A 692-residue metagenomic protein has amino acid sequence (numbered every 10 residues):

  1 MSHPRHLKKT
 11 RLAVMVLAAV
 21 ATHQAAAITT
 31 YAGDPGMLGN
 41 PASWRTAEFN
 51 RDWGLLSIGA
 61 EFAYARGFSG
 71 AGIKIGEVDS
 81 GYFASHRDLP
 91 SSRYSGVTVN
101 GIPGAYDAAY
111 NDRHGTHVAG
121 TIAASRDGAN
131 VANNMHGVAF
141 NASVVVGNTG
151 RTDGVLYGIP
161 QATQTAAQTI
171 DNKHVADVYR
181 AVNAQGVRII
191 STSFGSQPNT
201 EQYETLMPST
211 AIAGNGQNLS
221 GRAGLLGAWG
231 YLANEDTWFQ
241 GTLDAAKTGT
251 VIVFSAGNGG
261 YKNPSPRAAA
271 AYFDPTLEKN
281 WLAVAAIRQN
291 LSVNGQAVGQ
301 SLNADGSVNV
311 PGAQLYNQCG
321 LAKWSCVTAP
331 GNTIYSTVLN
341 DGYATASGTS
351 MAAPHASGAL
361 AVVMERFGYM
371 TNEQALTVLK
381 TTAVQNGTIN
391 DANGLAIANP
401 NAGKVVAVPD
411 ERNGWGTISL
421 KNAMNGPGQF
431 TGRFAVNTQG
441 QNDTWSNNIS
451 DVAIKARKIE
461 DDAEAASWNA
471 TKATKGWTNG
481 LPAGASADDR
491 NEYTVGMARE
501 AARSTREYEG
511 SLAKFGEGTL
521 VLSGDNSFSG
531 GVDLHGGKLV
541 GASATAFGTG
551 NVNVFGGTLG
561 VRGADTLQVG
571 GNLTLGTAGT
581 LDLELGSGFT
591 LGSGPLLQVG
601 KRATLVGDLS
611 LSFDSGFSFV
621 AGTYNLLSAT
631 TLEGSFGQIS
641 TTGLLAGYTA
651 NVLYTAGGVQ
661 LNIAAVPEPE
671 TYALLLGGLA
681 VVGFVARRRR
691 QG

Functional and structural regions predicted by a protein language model:
H6-L7, A673-G692: C-terminal cell-surface anchoring/sorting signal
V16, A25-I28, L661-L679: Short, threonine-centered small-residue motifs that mark membrane-proximal processing/anchoring sites and TM-junction
I28-A42, E48-D52, E61-V97, I102-D171 (+6 more regions): Subtilisin-like serine protease catalytic core
T30-Y31, S69-A71, R113, S125 (+3 more regions): Substrate-binding/access-modulating region of protease and related hydrolase catalytic domains
D52, I189-S191, F367-T478: C-terminal subdomain of the subtilisin-like protease fold in secreted/lumenal serine endopeptidases
D79-Y82, A271-E365, Y369: Extracellular S/T/G-rich loop segment that most often corresponds to the catalytic His/Ser-adjacent loop
T121, G147-G150, R188, V327-P409: Hydrolase catalytic cores
A546-G622: Extracellular beta-strand/loop-rich repeat segments of large surface/secreted proteins
